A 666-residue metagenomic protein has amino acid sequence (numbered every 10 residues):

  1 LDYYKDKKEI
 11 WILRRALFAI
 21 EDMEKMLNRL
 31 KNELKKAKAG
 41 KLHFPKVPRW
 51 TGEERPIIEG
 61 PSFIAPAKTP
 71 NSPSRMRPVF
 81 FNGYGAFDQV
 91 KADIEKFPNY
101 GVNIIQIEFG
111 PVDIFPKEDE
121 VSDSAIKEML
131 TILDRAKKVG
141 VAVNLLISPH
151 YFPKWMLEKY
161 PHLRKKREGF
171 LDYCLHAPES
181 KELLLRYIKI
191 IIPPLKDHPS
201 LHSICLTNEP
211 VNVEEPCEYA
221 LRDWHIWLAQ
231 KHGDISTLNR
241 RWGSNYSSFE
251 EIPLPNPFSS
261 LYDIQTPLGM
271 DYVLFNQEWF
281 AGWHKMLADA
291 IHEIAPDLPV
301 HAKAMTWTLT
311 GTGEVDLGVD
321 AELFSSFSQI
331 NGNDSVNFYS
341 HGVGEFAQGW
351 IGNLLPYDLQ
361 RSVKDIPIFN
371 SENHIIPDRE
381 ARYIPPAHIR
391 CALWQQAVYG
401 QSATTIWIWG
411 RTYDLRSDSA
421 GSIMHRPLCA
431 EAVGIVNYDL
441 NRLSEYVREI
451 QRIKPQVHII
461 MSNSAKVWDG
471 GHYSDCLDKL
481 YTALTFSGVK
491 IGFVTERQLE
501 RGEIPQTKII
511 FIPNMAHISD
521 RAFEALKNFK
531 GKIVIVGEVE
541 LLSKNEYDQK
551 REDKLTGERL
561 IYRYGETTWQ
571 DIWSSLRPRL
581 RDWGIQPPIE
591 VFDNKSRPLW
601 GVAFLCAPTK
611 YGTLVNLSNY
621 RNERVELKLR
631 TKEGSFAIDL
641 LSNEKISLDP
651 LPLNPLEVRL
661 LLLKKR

Functional and structural regions predicted by a protein language model:
K5-E53, M76-P78, Y339-R666: Carbohydrate-binding surfaces of carbohydrate-active enzymes
K25-I104: N-terminal carbohydrate-binding accessory modules
P78-F87, E108-I126, K166-L185, T207-E214 (+7 more regions): The substrate-binding groove and active-site-proximal loops of carbohydrate-active enzymes, especially glycoside
F80-Y84, I105-I107, V143-I147, H202-L206 (+4 more regions): Hydrophobic faces of well-ordered beta-strands that scaffold small-molecule active sites in alpha/beta enzyme cores
A86-N99, L184-I190, T312-F324, P385-L393 (+1 more regions): Short, acidic/polar
K91-K166, M286-I294: Aromatic-lined substrate-binding rim segments of carbohydrate-active enzymes
I94-G101, L133-K138, P194-K196, A321-S326 (+1 more regions): Acidic (Asp/Glu)-rich catalytic clusters
K166-G352: Polysaccharide-binding and catalytic clefts of secreted carbohydrate-active enzymes
